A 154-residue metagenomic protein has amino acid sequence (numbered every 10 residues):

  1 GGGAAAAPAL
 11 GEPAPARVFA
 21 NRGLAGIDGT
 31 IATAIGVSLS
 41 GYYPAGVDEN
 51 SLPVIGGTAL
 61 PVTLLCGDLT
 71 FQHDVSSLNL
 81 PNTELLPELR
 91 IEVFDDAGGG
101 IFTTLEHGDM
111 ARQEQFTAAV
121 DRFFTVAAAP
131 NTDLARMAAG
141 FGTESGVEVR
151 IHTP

Functional and structural regions predicted by a protein language model:
G1-G2: Active-site pocket-lining segments that scaffold enzyme catalytic pockets across diverse folds
L10-P154: Thiamine diphosphate
